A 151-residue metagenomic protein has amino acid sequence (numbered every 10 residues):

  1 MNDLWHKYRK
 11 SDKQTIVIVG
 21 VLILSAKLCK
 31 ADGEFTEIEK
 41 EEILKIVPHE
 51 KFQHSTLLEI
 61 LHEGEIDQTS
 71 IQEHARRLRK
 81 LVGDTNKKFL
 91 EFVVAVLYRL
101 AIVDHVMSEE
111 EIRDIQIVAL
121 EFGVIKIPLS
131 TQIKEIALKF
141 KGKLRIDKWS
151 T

Functional and structural regions predicted by a protein language model:
M1-T151: Small-residue-enriched hydrophobic alpha-helices in membranes
